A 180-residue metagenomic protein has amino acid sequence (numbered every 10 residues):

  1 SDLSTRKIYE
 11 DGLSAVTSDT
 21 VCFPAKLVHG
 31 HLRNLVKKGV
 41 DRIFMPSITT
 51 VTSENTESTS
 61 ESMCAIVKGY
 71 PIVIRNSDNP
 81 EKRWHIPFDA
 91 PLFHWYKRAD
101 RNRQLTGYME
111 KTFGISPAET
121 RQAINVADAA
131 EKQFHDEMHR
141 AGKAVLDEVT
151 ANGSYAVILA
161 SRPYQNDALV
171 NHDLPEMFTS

Functional and structural regions predicted by a protein language model:
S1-S180: An N-terminal assembly and electron-transfer interface module characteristic of large anaerobic redox and radical
